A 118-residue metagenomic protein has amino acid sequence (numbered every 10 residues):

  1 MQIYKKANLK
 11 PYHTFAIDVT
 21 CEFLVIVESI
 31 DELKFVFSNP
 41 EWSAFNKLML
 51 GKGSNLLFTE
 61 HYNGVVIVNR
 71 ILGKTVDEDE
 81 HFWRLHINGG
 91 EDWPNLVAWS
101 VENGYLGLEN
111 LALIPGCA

Functional and structural regions predicted by a protein language model:
Q2-A118: Anion-binding (especially nucleotide phosphate/pyrophosphate-binding) glycine-rich loop and adjoining beta-alpha core
